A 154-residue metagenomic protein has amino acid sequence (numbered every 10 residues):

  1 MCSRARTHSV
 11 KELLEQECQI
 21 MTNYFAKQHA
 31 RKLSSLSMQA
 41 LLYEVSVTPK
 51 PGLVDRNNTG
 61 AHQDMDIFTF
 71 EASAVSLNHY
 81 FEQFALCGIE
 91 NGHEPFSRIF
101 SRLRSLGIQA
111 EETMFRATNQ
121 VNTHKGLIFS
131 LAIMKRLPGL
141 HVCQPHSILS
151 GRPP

Functional and structural regions predicted by a protein language model:
C2-A5, L14-F96, F100, P138-P154: Phosphate-rich cofactor/ligand-interacting catalytic cores and adjacent structured alpha/beta frameworks
T69, L103-L106, G126: Generic hydrophobic secondary-structure packing signal
I99-E111: Acidic-glycine-rich active-site phosphate/pyrophosphate-binding loop
M114-P154: Hydrophobic alpha-helical segments and helix pairs
